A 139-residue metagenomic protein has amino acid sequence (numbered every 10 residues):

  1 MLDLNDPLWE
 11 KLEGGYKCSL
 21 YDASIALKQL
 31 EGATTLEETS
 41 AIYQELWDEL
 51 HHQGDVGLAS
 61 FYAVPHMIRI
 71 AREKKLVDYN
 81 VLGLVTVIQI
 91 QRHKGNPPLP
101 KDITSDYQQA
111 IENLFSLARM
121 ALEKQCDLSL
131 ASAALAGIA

Functional and structural regions predicted by a protein language model:
M1-L4, I90-A139: Long, helix-rich interaction regions
D3, L8-E73, D78-Y107: Alpha-helical solenoid scaffolds in large eukaryotic transport, assembly, and signaling factors
